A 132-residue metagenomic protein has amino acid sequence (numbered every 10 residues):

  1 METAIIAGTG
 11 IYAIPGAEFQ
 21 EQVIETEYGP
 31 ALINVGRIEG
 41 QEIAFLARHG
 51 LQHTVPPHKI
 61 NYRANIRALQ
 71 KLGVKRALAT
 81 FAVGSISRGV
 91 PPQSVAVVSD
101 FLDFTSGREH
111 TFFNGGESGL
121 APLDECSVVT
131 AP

Functional and structural regions predicted by a protein language model:
M1-E125: Metabolite-binding pocket within alpha/beta catalytic cores that recognizes anionic/polar moieties
C126-P132: Active-site rim beta-loop-alpha module in soluble metabolic enzymes
